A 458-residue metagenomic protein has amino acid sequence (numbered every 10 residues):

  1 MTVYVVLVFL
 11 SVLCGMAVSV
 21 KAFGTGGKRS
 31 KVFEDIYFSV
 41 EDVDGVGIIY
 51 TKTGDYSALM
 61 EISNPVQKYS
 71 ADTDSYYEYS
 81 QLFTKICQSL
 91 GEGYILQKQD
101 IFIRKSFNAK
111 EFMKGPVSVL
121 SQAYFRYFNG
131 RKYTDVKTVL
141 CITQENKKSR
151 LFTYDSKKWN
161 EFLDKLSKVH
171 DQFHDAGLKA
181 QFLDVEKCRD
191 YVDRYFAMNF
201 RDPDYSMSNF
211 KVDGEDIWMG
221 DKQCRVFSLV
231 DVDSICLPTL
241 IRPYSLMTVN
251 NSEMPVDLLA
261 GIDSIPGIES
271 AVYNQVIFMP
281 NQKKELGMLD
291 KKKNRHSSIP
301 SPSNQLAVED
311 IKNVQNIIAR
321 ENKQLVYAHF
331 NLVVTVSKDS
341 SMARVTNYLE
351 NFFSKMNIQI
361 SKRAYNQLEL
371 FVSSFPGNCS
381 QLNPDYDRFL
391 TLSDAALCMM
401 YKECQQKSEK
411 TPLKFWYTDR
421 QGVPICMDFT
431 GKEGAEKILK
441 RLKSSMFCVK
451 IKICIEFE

Functional and structural regions predicted by a protein language model:
M1, V334, K452-C454: Intrinsically disordered/low-complexity terminal segments and short unstructured peptides
V3-C404: Extended, folded cores of ATP/NTP-driven motor/assembly subunits in large transport and secretion machines
I49, P65, T73-L90, Q99-D100 (+1 more regions): Glycine-rich phosphate-binding loop of nucleotide-binding enzymes
